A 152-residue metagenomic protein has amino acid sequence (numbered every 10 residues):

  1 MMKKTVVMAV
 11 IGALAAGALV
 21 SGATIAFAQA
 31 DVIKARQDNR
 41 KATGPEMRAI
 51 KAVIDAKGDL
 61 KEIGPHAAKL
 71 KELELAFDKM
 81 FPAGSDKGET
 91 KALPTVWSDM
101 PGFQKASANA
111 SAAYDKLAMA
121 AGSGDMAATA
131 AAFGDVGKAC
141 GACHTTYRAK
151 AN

Functional and structural regions predicted by a protein language model:
M1-V10: Bacterial Sec-dependent N-terminal signal peptides
K4-T5, Q37, T145: Hydrophobic alpha-helical segments, especially transmembrane helices and their immediate juxtamembrane helical caps
A16-I25: C-terminal segment of classical bacterial N-terminal signal peptides
G22, G134-G137: Processing junctions and N-termini across compartments
F27-D135: Extracytoplasmic c-type cytochrome modules immediately beyond a signal peptide or single-pass transmembrane anchor
V136-Y147: The canonical Cys-X-X-Cys-His
A151-N152: Short Cys/His-rich "knuckle" micro-motifs
